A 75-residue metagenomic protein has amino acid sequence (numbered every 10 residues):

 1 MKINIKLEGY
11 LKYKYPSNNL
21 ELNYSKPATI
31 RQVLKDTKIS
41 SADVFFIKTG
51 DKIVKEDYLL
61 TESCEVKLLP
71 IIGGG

Functional and structural regions predicted by a protein language model:
M1-G74: Ubiquitin-like/PB1-type beta-grasp interaction modules and other compact soluble beta-rich domains
